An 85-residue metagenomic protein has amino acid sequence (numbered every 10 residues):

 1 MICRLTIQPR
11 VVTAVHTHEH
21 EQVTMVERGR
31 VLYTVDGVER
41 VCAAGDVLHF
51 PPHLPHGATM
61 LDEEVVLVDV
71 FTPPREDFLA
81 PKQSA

Functional and structural regions predicted by a protein language model:
M1, G57-A85: Double-stranded beta-helix
M1-V15, D69-V70: A short glycine-rich, His/Asp/Glu-containing loop-to-beta-strand
T6-I7, T17-Y33: Short, conserved beta-strand element in jelly-roll/cupin
V11, E19, V38, L54-P55 (+2 more regions): A generic "binding-loop/recognition-motif" signal
V15, Y33-T34, F50, H56-L61: Short beta-strand His + acidic residue motifs that chelate non-heme Fe in jelly-roll/DSBH and cupin folds
G37-P52: Short acidic-glycine-tyrosine-enriched beta hairpin
